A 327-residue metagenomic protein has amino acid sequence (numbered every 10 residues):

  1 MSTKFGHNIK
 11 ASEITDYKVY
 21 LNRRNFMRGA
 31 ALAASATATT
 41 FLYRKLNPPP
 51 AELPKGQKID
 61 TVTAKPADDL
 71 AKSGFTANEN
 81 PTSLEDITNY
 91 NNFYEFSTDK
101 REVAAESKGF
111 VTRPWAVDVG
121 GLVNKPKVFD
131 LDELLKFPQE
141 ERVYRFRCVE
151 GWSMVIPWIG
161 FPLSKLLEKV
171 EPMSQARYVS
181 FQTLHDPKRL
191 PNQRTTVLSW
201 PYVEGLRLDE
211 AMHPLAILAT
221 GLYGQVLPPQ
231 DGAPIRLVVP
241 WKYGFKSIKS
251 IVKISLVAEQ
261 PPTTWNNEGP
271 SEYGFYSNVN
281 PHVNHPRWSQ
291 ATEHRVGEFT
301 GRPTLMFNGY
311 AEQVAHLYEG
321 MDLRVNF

Functional and structural regions predicted by a protein language model:
M1-N22, A33-A34, L46-P48: N-terminal secretory signal peptides
V19-Y20, R24, T40, G232: General helical secondary-structure elements
N25-N47, L237: N-terminal export signals
A38, R44-P50, A104-S107, F129-L131: Short N-terminal amphipathic alpha-helices
N47-I59: Ser/Thr/Pro/Gly-rich low-complexity linker/stalk segments immediately outside membranes or between
G56-F327: Structured, non-membrane catalytic/scaffold regions adjacent to prosthetic-group chemistry
